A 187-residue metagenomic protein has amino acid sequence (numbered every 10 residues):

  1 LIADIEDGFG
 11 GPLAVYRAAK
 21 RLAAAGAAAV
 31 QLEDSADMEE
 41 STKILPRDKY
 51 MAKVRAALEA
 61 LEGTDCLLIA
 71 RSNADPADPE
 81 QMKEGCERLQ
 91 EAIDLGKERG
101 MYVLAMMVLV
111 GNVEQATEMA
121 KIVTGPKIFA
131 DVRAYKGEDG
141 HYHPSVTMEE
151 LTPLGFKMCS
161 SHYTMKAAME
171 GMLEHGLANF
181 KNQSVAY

Functional and structural regions predicted by a protein language model:
L1-C159: Alpha/beta enzyme core
E59, H162-Y187: Extended, intrinsically disordered, low-complexity segments
